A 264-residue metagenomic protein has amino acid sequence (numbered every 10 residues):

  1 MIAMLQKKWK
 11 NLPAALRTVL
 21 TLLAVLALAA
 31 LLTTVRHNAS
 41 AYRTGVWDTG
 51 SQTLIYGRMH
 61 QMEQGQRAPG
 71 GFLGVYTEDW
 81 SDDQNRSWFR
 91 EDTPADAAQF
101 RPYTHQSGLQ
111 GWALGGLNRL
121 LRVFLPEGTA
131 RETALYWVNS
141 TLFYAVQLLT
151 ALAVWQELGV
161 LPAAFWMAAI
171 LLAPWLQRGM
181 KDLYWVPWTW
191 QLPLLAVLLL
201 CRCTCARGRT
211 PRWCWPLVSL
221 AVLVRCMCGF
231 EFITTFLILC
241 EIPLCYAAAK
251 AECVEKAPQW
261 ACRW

Functional and structural regions predicted by a protein language model:
M1-T34: Start-transfer (signal-anchor) and selected internal transmembrane alpha helices of multi-pass inner/ER membrane
L12-V19, R209-W213, V254-W264: Membrane-interfacial entry segments at the cytosolic side of transmembrane helices
A29-D92, D96, W264: Aromatic-rich transmembrane-lumenal/periplasmic boundary elements in polytopic membrane proteins
D92-T133: Short hydrophobic/aromatic helix or loop-helix immediately within or flanking a transmembrane segment in polytopic
A134-F165: Transmembrane-helix motifs of polytopic, lipid-linked glycan transferases
N139-F143, A164-C205, C226-F232: Membrane-interface micro-motifs in multi-pass membrane enzymes
W213-F232, F236, R263: Membrane-interface alpha helices of multi-pass inner-membrane proteins
F236-R263: Perimembrane helix-loop-helix junctions
